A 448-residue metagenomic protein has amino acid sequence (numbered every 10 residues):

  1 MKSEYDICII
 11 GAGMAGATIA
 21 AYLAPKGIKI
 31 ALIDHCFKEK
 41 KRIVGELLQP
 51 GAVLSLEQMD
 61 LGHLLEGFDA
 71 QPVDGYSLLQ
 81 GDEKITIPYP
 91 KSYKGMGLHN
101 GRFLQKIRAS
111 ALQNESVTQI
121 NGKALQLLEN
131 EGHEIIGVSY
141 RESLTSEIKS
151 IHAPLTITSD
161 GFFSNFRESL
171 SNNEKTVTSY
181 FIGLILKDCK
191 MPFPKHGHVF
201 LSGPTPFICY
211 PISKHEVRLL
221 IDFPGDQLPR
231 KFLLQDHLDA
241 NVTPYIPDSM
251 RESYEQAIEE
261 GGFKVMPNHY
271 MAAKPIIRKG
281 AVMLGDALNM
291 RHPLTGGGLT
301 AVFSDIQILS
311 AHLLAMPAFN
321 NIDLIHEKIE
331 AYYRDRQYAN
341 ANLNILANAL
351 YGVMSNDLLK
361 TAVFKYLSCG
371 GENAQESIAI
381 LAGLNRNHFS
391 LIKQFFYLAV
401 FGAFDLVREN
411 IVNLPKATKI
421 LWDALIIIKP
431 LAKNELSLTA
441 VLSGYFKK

Functional and structural regions predicted by a protein language model:
M1-E4, L54, Q58, G62-L65 (+3 more regions): Conserved N-terminal helical subregion
K2-G13: Beta1/beta-strand and adjacent pyrophosphate-binding region of the FAD-binding site in flavoprotein oxidoreductases
C8, A24-V44: Glycine-rich FAD pyrophosphate-binding loop
G16-A17: N-terminal Rossmann-fold NAD(P) dinucleotide-binding loop
F37-E57: Conserved N-terminal glycine-rich FAD pyrophosphate-binding loop of Rossmann-like flavoproteins
E147-K149, L155-I277: Conserved FAD-binding catalytic core of PHBH/FMO-like flavoproteins
R230-Y333: FAD/FMN-dependent oxidoreductases across multiple families
A311-K448: C-terminal helical "tail/cap" subdomain of flavin- and related membrane-associated enzymes
